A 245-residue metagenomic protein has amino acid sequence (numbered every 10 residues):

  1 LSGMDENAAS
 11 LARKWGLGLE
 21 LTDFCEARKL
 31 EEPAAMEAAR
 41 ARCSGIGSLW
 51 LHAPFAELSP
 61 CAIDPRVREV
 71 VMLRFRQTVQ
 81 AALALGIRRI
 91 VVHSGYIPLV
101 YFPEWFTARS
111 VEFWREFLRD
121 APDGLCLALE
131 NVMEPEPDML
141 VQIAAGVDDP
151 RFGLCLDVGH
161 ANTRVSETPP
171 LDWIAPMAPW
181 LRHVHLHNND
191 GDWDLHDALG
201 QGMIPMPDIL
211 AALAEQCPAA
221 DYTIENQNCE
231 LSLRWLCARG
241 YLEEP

Functional and structural regions predicted by a protein language model:
L1, L17-L21, L49-A53, I90-V92 (+4 more regions): Hydrophobic faces of well-ordered beta-strands that scaffold small-molecule active sites in alpha/beta enzyme cores
L1-A9, T22-E37, S59-A62, P98-F102 (+4 more regions): Acidic-and-aromatic substrate-binding clefts and catalytic sites of carbohydrate-active enzymes
L1-Q77, E243-P245: N-terminal pre-domain/capping segments
N7-R13, R88, P137-F152, L156 (+1 more regions): Histidine-acidic metal/acid-base catalytic patches
W15, S44-G47, L85, A121-D123 (+2 more regions): Helix C-cap/helix->beta junction micro-motif
P33-A38, V67-R76, E104-W114, S166-A175 (+1 more regions): Charged helix-capping and loop-helix junction motifs
A39-A56, S110-G124, M206-L213: Alpha-helix-loop-beta-strand connector modules within alpha/beta enzyme cores
C61-G153: Active-site acidic/histidine proton-transfer and metal-coordination neighborhood in alpha/beta enzyme cores
